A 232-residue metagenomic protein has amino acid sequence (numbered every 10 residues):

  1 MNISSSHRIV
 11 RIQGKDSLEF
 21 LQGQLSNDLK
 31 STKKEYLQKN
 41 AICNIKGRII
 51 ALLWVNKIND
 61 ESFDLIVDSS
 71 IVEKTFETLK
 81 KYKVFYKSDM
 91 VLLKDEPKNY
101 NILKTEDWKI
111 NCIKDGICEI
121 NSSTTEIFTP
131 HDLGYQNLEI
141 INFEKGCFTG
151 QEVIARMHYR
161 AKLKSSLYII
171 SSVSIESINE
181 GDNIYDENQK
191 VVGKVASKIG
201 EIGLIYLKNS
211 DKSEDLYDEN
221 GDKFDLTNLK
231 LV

Functional and structural regions predicted by a protein language model:
M1-V232: Basic, glycine/lysine-rich polyanion-binding surfaces/domains
